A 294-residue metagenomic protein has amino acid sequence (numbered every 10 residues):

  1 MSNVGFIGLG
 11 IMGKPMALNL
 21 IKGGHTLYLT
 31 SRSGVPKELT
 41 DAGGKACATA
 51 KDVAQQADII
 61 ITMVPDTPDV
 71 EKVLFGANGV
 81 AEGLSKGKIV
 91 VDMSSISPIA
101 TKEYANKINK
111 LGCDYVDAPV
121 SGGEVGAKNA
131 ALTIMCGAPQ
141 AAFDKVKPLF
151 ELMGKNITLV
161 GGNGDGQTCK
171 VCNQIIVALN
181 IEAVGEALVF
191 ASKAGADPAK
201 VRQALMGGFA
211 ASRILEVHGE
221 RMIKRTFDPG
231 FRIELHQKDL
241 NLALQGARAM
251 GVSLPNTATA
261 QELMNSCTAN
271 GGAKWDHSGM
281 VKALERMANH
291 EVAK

Functional and structural regions predicted by a protein language model:
M1-T62, K88, M93-S94, E124: NAD(P)+-binding Rossmann beta1-loop-alpha1 motif at the extreme N-terminus of oxidoreductases
V4, I96-Q174, A178: Rossmann-fold dinucleotide-binding core
R32-S33, D66, P139: Residues in the short beta-alpha loop(s) of Rossmann-like NAD(P)-binding domains
T49-Q55, I59, T67-L132: Rossmann-like NAD(P)(H) cofactor-binding subdomain of soluble oxidoreductases
N129-G137, G162-A194, L205-V217, L235-K238: Active-site-proximal catalytic alpha-helix in oxidoreductases
Q167, A211-H277: Interdomain hinge/lid region at the active-site interface of Rossmann-like NAD(P)-dependent oxidoreductases
A269-K294: NAD(P)-dependent dehydrogenase/reductase Rossmann-like domain
